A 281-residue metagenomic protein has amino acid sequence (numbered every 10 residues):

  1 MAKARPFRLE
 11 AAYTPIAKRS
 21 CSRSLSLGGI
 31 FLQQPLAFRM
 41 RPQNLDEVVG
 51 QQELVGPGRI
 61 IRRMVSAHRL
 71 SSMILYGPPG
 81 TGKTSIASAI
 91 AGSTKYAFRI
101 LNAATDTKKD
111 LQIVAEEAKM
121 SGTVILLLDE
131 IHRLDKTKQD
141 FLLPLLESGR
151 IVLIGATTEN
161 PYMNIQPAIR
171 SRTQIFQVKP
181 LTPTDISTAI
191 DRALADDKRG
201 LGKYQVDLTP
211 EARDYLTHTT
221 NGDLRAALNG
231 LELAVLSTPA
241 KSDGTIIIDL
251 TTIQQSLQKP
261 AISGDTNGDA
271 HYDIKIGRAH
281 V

Functional and structural regions predicted by a protein language model:
Q33-M73: Pre-Walker A (pre-P-loop) alpha-helix and adjacent loop at the N terminus of AAA/AAA+ ATPase modules, a conserved
G56-G58, Y96-V124: Short glycine-rich substrate-engagement loop in P-loop NTPases that contacts/grips substrate
R63-I100, E116-E117, L143-P144: Walker A/P-loop
N102, Q174-S187: Conserved AAA+ ATPase "SRH/arginine-finger" region at the nucleotide-binding site
T137-N160, P167-S171: Conserved catalytic/switch belt of AAA+ P-loop NTPases
D214-T219, R225-P239, I276: C-terminal helical "lid" of AAA+/P-loop NTPase domains
S237-P260: Conserved C-terminal helix/linker of AAA+ ATPases
A279-V281: Conserved small/polar residues in nucleotide/adenosyl-binding loops
